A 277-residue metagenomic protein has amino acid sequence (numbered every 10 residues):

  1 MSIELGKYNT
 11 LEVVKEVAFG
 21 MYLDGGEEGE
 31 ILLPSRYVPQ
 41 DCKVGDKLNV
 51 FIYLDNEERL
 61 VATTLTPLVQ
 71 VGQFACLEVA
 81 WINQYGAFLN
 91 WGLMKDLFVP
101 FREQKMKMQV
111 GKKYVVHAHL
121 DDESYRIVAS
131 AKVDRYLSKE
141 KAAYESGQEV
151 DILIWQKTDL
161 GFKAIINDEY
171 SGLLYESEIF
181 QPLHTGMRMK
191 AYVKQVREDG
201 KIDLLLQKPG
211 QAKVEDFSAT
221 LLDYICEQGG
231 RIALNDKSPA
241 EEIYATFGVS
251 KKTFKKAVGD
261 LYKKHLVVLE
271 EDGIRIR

Functional and structural regions predicted by a protein language model:
M1-R277: Single-stranded RNA-binding regions, centering on S1/OB-family and related RNA-binding modules
